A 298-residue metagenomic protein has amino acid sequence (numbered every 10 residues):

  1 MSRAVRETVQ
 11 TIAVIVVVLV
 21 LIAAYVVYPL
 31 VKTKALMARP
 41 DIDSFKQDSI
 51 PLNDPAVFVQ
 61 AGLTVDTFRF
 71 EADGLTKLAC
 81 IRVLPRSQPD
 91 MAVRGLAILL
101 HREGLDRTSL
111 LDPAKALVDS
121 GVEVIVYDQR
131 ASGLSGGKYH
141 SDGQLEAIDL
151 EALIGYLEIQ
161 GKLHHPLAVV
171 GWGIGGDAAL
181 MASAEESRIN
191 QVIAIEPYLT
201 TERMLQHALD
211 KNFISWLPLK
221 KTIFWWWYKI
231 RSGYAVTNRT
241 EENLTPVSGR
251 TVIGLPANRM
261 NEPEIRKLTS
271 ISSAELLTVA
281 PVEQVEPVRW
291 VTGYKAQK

Functional and structural regions predicted by a protein language model:
R3-E71, A79-P85: An N-terminal hydrophobic leader/cap segment in hydrolases
F70, W225-K298: Serine-hydrolase catalytic core
M91-R102: Short beta-strand element of the alpha/beta-hydrolase
A114-G136: Conserved alpha/beta-hydrolase
H140-G161: Alpha/beta-hydrolase active-site loop
G161-G173: Alpha/beta-hydrolase fold nucleophile elbow
G171-M181: Glycine-rich nucleophile elbow surrounding the catalytic serine of serine-hydrolase chemistry
M181-G233: Hydrolase active-site cap/lid region
